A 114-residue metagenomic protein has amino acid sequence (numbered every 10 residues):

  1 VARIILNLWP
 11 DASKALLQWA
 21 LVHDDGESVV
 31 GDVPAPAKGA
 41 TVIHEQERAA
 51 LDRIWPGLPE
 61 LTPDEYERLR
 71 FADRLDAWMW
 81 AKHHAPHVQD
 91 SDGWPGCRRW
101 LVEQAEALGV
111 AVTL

Functional and structural regions predicted by a protein language model:
V1-L114: Alpha-helical, largely C-terminal catalytic domains that coordinate divalent metal ions via clustered Asp/Glu/His
